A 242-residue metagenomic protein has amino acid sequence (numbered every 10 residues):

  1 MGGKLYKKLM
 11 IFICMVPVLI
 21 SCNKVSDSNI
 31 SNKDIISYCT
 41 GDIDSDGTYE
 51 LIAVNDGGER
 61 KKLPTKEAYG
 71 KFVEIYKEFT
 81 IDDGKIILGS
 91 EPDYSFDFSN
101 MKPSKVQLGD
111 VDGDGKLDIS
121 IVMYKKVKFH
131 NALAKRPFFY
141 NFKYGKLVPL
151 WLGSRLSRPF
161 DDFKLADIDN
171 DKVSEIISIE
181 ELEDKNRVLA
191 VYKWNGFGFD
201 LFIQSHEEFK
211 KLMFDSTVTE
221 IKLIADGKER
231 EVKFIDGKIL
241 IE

Functional and structural regions predicted by a protein language model:
M1-K4: Short, Lys/Arg-enriched N-terminal segments with co-localized hydrophobic residues within the first ~10-30 amino acids
Y6-I13: Sec-dependent signal peptide recognition, specifically the positively charged N-region followed immediately by
C14-S21: Hydrophobic h-region of N-terminal signal peptides that target proteins for export in Gram-negative bacteria
C22-E242: Beta-propeller-forming repeat regions
